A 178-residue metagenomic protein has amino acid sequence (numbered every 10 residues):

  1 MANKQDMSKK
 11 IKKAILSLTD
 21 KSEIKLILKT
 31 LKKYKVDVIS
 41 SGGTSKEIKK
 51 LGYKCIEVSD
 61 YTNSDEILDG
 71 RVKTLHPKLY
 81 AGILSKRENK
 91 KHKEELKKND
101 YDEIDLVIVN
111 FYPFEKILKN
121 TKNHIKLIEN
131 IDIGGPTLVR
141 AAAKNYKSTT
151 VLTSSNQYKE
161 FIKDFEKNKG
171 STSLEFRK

Functional and structural regions predicted by a protein language model:
A2-Q5, L18-E23, G70, P113-I117 (+1 more regions): Short amphipathic alpha-helical segments, especially helix-boundary/capping motifs
A2-V38, G43-Y61: N-terminal glycine-/serine-/threonine-rich phosphate-binding loop
N3-D6, D69-K73, K93-N99, L127-N130 (+1 more regions): A generic local secondary-structure boundary/capping motif
K9-K12, Y101-K178: Internal alpha/beta core interface subdomains
K10-A14, P77-L84, N123-H124: Short, basic, glycine/proline-bearing loop/turn elements
D20, S41-G42, N89, G135 (+1 more regions): Helix N-cap/beta->alpha junction signal
L26-L28, K49-Y53, D60, E66-G70 (+4 more regions): Short acidic, glycine/serine/threonine-rich loops at helix termini
G43-F114: Glycine-rich nucleotide/cofactor/substrate-binding loop typically near the N-terminus or early in the first domain
